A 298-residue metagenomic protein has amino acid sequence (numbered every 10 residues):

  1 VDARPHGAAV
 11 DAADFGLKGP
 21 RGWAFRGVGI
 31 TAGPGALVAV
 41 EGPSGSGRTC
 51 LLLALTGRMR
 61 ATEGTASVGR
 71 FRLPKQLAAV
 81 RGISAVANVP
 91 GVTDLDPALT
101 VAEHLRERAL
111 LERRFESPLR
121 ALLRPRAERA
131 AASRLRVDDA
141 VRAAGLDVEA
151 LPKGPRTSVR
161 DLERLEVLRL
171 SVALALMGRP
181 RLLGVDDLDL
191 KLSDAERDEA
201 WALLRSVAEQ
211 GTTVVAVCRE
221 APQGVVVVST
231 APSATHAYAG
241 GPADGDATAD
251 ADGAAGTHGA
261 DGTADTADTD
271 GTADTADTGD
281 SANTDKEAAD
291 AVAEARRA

Functional and structural regions predicted by a protein language model:
D2-G29, A39: A short, flexible loop at the N-terminus of ABC-type nucleotide-binding domains that lies
E41-P43: The feature captures the beta-strand-to-loop junction immediately N-terminal to the Walker
R48: Conserved lysine of the Walker
T56: Helix-to-loop junction immediately C-terminal to a conserved catalytic motif
A61-R72, V80: Conserved ABC transporter NBD signature motif
R72-V86, T93: ABC ATPase NBD coupling module
P90-E166: ABC-family P-loop ATPase nucleotide-binding domains
V172: Hydrophobic anchor residue at the start of the ABC signature
